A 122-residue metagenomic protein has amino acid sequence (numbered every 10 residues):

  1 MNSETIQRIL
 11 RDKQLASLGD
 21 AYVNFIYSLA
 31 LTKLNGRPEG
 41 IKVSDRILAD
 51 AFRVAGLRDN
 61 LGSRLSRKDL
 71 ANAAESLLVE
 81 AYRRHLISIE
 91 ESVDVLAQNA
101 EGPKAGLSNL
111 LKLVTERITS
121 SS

Functional and structural regions predicted by a protein language model:
M1-S122: Double-stranded RNA-binding/processing signature
